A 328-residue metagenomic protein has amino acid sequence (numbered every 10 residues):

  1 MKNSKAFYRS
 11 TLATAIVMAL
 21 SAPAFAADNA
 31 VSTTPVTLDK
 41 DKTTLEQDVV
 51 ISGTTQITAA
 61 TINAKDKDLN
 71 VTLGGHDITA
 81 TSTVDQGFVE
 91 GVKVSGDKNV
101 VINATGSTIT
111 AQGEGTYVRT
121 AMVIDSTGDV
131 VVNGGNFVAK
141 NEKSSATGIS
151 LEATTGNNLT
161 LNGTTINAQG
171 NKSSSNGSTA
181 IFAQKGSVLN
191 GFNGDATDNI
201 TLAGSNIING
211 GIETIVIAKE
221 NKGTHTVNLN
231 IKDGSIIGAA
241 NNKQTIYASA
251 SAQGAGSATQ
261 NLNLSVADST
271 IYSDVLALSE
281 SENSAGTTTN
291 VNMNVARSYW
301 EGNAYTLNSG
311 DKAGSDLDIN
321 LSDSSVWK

Functional and structural regions predicted by a protein language model:
M1-K328: Long, low-complexity, polar and repeat-rich extracellular regions of very large Gram-negative surface proteins
